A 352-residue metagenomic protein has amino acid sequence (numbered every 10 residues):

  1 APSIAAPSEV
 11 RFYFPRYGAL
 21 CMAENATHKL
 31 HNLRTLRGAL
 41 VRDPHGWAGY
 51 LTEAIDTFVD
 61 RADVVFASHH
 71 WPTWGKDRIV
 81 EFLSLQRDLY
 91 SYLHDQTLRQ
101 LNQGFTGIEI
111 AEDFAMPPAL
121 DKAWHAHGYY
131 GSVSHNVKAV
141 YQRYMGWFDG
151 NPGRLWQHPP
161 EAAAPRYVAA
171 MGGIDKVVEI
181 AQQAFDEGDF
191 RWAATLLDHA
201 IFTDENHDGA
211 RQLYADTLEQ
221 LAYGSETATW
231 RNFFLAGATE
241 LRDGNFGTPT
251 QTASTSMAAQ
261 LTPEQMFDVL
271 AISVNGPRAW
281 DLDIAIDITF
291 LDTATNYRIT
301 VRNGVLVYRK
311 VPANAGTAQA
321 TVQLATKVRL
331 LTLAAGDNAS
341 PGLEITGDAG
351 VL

Functional and structural regions predicted by a protein language model:
P2-F105: Metallo-beta-lactamase
R42-D43, T106, P159, T262: Secondary-structure junction/capping motif
A62-H69, I108-E109, W230-R231, R242-D243: Short, compositionally biased low-complexity segments
S68, T73, I79-L85, S91-A210 (+3 more regions): Hard-cation-handling environments
I180-Q183, D189-T195, H199-N206, R211 (+1 more regions): Feature captures hydrophobic
